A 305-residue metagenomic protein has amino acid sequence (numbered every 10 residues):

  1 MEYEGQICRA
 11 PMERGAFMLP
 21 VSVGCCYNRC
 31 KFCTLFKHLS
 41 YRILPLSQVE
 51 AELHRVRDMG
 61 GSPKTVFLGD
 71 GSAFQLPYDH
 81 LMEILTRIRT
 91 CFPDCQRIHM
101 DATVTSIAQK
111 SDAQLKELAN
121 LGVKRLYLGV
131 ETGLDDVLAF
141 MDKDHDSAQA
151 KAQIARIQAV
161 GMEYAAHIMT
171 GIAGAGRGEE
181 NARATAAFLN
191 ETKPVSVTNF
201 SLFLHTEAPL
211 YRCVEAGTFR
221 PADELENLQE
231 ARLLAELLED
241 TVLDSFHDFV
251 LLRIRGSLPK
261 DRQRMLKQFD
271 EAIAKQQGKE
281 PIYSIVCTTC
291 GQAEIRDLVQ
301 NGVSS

Functional and structural regions predicted by a protein language model:
M1-E13, N190-S305: Auxiliary Fe-S-binding modules of radical SAM enzymes
E4-Q48: Canonical Radical SAM [4Fe-4S] cluster-binding loop centered on the CxxxCxxC motif and its immediate flanking residues
F17-L19, K64-V66, Q96-A102, L126-L128 (+3 more regions): Hydrophobic faces of well-ordered beta-strands that scaffold small-molecule active sites in alpha/beta enzyme cores
C25, C33, V49, L68 (+5 more regions): Conserved, mostly hydrophobic/aromatic
V49, L81, S111, A150 (+3 more regions): Aromatic/hydrophobic pocket-lining residues that form the small-molecule binding cavity in soluble enzyme cores
M59-A159, E163: Conserved SAM/AdoMet-binding glycine-rich loop
T105, G129, G133-V137, I157-N181 (+2 more regions): Conserved strand-turn element in the central/C-terminal portion of the radical SAM core barrel that lines
A113-L115, A173-E191: Catalytic cores of alpha/beta
